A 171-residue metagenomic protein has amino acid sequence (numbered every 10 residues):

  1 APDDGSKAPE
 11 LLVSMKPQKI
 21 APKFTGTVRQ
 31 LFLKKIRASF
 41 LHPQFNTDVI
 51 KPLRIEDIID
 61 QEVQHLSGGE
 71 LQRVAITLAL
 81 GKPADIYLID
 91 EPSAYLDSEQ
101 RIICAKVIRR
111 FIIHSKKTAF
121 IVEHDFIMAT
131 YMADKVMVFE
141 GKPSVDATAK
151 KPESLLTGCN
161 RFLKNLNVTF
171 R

Functional and structural regions predicted by a protein language model:
P2-G68, K82: ABC-family P-loop ATPase nucleotide-binding domains
E70-R73: Conserved ABC ATPase nucleotide-binding domain "signature" region
A75-I76, C104: Hydrophobic anchor residue at the start of the ABC signature
I89-P92, E99: Walker B catalytic motif
R101-S115: Helical segment within the ABC ATPase nucleotide-binding domain
V122-H124: H-loop/switch region of ABC-family ATPase nucleotide-binding domains
Y131-V138: Conserved catalytic segment of ABC-fold P-loop ATPases
V138-R171: Conserved beta-strand-loop-alpha-helix hinge in the C-terminal portion of ABC ATPase nucleotide-binding domains
